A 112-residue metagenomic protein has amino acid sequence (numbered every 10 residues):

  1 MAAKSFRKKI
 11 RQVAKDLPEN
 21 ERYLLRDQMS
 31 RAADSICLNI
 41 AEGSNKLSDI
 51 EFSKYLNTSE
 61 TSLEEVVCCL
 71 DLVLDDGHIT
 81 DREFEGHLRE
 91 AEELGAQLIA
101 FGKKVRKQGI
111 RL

Functional and structural regions predicted by a protein language model:
M1-E42, K46-L112: Short, C-terminally biased terminal segments at protein or domain edges
